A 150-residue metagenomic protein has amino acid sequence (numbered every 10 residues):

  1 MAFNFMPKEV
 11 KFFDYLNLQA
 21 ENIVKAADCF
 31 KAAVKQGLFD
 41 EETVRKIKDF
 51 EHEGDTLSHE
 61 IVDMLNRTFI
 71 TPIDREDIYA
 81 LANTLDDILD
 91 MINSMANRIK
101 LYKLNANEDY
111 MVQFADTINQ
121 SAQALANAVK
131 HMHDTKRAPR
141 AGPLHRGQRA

Functional and structural regions predicted by a protein language model:
M1-A150: Cytosolic, long alpha-helical scaffolding segments
